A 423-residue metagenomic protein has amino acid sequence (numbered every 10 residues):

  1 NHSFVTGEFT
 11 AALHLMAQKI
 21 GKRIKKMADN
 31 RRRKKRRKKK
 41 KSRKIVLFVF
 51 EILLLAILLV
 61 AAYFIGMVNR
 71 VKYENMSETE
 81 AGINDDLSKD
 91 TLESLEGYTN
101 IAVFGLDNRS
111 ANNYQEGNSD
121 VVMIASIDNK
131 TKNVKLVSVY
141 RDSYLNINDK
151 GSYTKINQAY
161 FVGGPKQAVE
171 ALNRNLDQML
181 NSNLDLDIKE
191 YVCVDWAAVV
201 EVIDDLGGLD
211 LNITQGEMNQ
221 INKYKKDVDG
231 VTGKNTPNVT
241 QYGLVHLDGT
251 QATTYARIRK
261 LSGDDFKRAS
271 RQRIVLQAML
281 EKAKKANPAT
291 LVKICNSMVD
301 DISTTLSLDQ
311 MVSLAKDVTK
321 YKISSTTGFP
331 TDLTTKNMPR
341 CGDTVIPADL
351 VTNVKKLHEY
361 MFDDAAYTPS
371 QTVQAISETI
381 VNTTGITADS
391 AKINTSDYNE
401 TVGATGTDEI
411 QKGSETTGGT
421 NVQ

Functional and structural regions predicted by a protein language model:
G21-L53, L59-Q423: Non-catalytic, solvent-exposed segments at the cell envelope interface
